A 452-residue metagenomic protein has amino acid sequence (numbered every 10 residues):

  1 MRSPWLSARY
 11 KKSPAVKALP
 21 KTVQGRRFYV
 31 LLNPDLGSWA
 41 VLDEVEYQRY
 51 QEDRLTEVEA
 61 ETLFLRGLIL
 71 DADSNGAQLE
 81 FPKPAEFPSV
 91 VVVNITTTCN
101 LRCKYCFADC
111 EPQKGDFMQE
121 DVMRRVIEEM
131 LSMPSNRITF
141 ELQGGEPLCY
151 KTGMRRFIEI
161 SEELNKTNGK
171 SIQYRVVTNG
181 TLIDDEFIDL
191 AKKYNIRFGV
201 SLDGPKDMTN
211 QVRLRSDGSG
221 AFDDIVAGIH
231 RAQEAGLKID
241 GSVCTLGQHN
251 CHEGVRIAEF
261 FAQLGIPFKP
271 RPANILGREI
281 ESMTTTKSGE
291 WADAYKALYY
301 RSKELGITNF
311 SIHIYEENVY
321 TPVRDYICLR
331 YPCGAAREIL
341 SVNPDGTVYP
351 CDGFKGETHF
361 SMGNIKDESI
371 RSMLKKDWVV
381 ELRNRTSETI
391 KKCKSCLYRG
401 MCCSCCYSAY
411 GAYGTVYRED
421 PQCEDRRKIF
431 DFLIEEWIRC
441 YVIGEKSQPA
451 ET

Functional and structural regions predicted by a protein language model:
P4-V41, E57-V92: N-terminal [4Fe-4S]-dependent radical SAM core
R27, A336-E338: Short loop/turn microsegments at loop-to-beta-strand junctions
L55-S74, P344-L374, V380: A broadly conserved sequence feature marking short terminus-proximal activation segments in nucleic acid-centric
N75-D189, K193-N195: Conserved alpha-helical substructure of the radical SAM core
C99, C103-C106, C333, G346 (+4 more regions): Short cysteine clusters
C149-P267: Conserved AdoMet/S-adenosylmethionine-binding subsite of the radical SAM
V212-V226, H230-A336, D345, K355-M362: Radical SAM enzyme [4Fe-4S]-AdoMet core and its adjacent flexible, acidic and glycine-rich loops/tails across
K355-T452: Flexible mid-to-C-terminal extensions adjoining Fe-S/redox cofactors in radical SAM and related proteins
